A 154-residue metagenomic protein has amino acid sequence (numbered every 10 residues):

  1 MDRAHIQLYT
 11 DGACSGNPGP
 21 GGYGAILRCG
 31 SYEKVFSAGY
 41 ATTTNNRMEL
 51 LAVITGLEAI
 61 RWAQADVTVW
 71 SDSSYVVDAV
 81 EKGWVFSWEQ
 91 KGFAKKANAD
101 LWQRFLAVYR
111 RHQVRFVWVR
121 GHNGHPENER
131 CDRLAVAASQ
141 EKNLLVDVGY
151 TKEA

Functional and structural regions predicted by a protein language model:
M1, P20, Y32: Metal-dependent phosphodiester-processing active-site neighborhood
M1, Q140-A154: Acidic two-metal-ion nuclease catalytic site recognized across multiple nuclease folds, prominently DnaQ/RNase D-T
R3-Q7: Extreme N-terminal starter segment of soluble prokaryotic enzymes
T10-P20, I54-R130, L134, S139 (+1 more regions): RNase H catalytic domain
G22-C29: Short beta-strand scaffold segments in enzyme catalytic cores
S31-M48: A short, polar/acidic, helix/strand-boundary loop motif
E49, V53: Short, conserved alpha-helix that lines the donor NDP-sugar binding/gating region of sugar-transfer enzymes
